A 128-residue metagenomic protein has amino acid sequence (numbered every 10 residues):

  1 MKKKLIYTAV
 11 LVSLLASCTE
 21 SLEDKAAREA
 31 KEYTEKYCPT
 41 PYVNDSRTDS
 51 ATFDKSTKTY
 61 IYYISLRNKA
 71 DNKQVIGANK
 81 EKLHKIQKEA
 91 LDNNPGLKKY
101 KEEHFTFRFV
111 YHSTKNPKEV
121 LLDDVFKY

Functional and structural regions predicted by a protein language model:
K2-T8: Sec-dependent signal peptide recognition, specifically the positively charged N-region followed immediately by
L14-S17: C-terminal motif of bacterial Sec signal peptides marking the signal peptidase cleavage site
T19-L22: Bacterial signal peptide processing site
A27-R47: Post-signal peptide N-terminal segment of mature Sec-exported envelope proteins
Y42-R67: Short edge beta-strands and adjacent turn/loop segments
I64-E81: A short interface-forming secondary-structure element
I64-N68, Y111-S113, F126: A mature extracytoplasmic/lumenal domain signature
K88-V120: A short amphipathic beta-strand at an alpha->beta junction
